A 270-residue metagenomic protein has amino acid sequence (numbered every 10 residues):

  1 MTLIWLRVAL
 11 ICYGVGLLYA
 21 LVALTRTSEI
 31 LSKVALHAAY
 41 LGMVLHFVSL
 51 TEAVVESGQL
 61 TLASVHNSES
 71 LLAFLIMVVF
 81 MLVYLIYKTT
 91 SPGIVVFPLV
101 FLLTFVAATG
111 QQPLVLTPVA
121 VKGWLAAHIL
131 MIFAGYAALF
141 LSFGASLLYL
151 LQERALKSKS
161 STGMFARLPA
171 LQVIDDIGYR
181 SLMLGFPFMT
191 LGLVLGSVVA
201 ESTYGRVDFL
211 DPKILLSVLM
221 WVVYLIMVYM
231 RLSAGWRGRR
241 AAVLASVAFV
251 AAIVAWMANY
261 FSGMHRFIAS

Functional and structural regions predicted by a protein language model:
T2-P113, M131-Q152, V173-T203, F209-F267: Hydrophobic cores of alpha-helical transmembrane segments in multi-pass integral membrane proteins
G110, L114, S161-M164: General secondary-structure edge motif
P113-A127: Interhelical loops and loop-helix junctions of multi-pass membrane transporters/channels
V119-A120, E153, S160-G163: Short, surface-exposed recognition loops or helix-turn segments adjacent to catalytic cores
K157-Q172: Juxtamembrane inter-helical linkers in multi-pass membrane proteins
